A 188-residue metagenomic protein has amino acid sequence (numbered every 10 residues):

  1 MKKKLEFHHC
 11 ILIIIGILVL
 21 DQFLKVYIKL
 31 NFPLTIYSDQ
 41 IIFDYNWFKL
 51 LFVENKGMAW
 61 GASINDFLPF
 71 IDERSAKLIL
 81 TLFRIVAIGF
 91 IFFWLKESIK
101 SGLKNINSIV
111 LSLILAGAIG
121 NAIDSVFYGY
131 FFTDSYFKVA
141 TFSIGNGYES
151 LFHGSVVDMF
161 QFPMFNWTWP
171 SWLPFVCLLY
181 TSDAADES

Functional and structural regions predicted by a protein language model:
M1-S182, S188: Alpha-helical transmembrane bundles and membrane-interface segments of multipass inner-membrane proteins
